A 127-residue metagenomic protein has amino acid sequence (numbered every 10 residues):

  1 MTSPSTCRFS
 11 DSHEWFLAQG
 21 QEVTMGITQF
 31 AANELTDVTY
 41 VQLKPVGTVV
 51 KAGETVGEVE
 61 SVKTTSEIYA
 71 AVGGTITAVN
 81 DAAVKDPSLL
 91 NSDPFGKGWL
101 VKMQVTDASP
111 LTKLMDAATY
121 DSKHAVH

Functional and structural regions predicted by a protein language model:
M1-T55, S88, S92-H127: Acidic, low-complexity mobile loops and tails
H13, G20, V59, I68 (+1 more regions): Conserved hydrophobic positions within beta-strands
F16-A18, V62, V79-A82, A108: Residue-level recognition of beta-strand microenvironments
E22, V46, T75-A82: Short, solvent-exposed cationic patches
E34-V41, V62, A70-G73: Short, solvent-exposed beta-edge and connector elements
E58-Y69, D86-S88: Short, Lys/Arg- and Gly-enriched loop/turn segments at beta-strand edges
G73, V84-K85, N91: Charged, amphipathic alpha-helical coiled-coil/dimerization segments
